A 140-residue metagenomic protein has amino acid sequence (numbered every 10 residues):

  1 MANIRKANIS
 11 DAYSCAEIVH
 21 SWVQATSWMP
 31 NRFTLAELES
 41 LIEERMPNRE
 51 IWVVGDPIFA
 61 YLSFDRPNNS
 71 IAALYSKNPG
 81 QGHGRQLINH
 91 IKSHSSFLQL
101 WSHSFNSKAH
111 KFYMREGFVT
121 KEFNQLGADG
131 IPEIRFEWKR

Functional and structural regions predicted by a protein language model:
A2-E17: A short beta-loop-alpha structural element at the N-terminal edge of CoA-dependent acyl/N-acetyltransferase catalytic
E17-I42: Conserved GNAT-fold acetyl-CoA-binding loop/helix
S40-V53, S70: A short helix-loop-beta-strand connector motif used in the catalytic cores of GNAT acetyltransferases and, in some
V53-R66, S70-Y75: Conserved beta-strand in the GNAT
N69-G82, S102-H103: A short, internal acetyl-CoA/4′-phosphopantetheine-binding micro-motif in the GNAT/acyltransferase core
G80-S93, K111, R115: Conserved acetyl-CoA-binding loop-helix of GNAT-fold acetyltransferases
S93-N106: Conserved GNAT acetyl-CoA-binding A-motif
W101-H103, V119-R135: Conserved catalytic-core motifs of GNAT/GCN5-like acyltransferases
